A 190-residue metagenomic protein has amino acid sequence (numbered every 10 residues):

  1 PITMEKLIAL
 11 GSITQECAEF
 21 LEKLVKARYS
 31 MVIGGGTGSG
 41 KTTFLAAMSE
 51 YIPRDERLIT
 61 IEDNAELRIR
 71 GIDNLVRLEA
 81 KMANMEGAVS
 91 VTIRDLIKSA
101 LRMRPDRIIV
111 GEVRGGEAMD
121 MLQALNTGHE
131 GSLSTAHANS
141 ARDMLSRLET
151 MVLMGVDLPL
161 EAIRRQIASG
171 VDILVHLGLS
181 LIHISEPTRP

Functional and structural regions predicted by a protein language model:
P1-A27: P-loop NTP-binding catalytic core
T3-A9, A46, E50-K98, M144-L148: P-loop NTPase switch/communication element
S30: Walker A (P-loop) ATP-phosphate-binding motif of ABC ATPase nucleotide-binding domains
I33: Hydrophobic anchor at the beta1->P-loop junction of P-loop NTPases
T37: The conserved Walker
K41: Conserved lysine of the Walker
E62-N64, R68-V76, A100-H176: Conserved P-loop NTPase nucleotide-binding/switch module
S180-P190: Residue-level detector of conserved catalytic or cofactor/ligand-binding positions in enzyme active sites
